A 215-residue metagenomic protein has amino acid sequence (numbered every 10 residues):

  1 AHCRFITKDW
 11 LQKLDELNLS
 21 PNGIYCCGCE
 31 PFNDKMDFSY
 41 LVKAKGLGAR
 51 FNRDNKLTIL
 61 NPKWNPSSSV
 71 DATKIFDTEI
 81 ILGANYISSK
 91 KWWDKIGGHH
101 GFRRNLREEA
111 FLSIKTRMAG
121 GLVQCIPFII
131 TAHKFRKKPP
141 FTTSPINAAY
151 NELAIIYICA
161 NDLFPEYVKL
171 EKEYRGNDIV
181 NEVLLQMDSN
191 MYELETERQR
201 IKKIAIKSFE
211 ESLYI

Functional and structural regions predicted by a protein language model:
H2-F5, H100-R107, P139-T143: Alpha-helix capping and helix-loop boundary segments enriched in small/acidic/polar residues
C3-N55: Conserved donor NDP-sugar-binding/catalytic core segment of glycosyltransferases
T7, L11, E109-A110, P145-E152: Amphipathic alpha-helical segments in well-structured domains
L11, D15, D94, I114-R117 (+1 more regions): Amphipathic alpha-helical interaction motifs in eukaryotic regulatory proteins
T58-I59, W64-I87, I146-N147: A recurrent flexible, glycine/aromatic-enriched loop bordering the glycosyltransferase active site that acts as
I80-L82, K90, D94-C125, I129-T131: Donor nucleotide-sugar recognition loop
L82-G83, S144-I215: Terminal low-complexity segments of carbohydrate-biosynthetic enzymes
I126-T142: Active-site donor/metal-binding and catalytic loop motifs of nucleotide-sugar-dependent glycosylation enzymes
